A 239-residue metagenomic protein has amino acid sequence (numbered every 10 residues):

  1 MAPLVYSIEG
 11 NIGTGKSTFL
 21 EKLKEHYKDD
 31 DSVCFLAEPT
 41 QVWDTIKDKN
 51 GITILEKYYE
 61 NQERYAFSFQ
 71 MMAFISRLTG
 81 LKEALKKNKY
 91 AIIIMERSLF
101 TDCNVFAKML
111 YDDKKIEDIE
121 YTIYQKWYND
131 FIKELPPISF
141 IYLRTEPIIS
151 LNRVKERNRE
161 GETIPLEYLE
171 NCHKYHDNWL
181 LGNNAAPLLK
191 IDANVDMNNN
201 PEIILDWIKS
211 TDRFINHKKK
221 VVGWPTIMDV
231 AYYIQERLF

Functional and structural regions predicted by a protein language model:
I8: Hydrophobic anchor at the beta1->P-loop junction of P-loop NTPases
N11: P-loop (Walker A) phosphate-binding loop of NTP-binding proteins
K16: Conserved lysine of the Walker
F19, L23: Hydrophobic positions on the alpha1 helix immediately C-terminal to the Walker A/P-loop
E25-Q70, V105: Conserved substrate/cofactor phosphate-moiety recognition/catalytic segment in nucleotide-dependent phosphotransferases
K49-I92, Y111-K115: Conserved nucleotide-sensing/catalytic segment adjacent to the nucleotide-binding pocket in NTP-handling enzymes
C103-K174: A glycine- and Lys/Arg-enriched "phosphate-lid" helix/loop adjacent to the NTP-binding pocket of small-molecule kinases
L151-F239: NTP-dependent small-molecule kinase module
